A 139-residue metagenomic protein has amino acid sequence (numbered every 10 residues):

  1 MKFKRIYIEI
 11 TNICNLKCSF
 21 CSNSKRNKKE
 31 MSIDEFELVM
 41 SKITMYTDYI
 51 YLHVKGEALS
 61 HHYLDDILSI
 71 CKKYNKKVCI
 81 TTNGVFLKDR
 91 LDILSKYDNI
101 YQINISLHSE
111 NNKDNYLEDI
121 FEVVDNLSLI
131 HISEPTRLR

Functional and structural regions predicted by a protein language model:
M1, L129-I130: Accessible peptide chain termini
M1-Q102, N111-E118: Conserved alpha-helical substructure of the radical SAM core
K72, D125-S128: Anion (oxyanion) recognition and catalysis
S106-H108: Catalytic beta/alpha-barrel core
I130-R139: Single conserved hydrophobic/aromatic residue that forms the stacking wall/gate of nucleotide- or nucleobase-binding
